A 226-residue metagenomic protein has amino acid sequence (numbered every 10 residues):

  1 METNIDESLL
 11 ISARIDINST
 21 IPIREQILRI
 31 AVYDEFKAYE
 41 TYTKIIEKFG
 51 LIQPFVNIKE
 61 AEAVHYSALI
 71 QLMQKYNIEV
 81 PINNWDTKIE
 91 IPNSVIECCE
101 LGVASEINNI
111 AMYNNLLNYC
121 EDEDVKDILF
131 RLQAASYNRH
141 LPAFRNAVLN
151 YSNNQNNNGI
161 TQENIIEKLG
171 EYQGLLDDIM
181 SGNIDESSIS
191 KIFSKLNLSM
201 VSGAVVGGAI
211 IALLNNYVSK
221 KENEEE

Functional and structural regions predicted by a protein language model:
M1-E226: Non-heme di-metal
